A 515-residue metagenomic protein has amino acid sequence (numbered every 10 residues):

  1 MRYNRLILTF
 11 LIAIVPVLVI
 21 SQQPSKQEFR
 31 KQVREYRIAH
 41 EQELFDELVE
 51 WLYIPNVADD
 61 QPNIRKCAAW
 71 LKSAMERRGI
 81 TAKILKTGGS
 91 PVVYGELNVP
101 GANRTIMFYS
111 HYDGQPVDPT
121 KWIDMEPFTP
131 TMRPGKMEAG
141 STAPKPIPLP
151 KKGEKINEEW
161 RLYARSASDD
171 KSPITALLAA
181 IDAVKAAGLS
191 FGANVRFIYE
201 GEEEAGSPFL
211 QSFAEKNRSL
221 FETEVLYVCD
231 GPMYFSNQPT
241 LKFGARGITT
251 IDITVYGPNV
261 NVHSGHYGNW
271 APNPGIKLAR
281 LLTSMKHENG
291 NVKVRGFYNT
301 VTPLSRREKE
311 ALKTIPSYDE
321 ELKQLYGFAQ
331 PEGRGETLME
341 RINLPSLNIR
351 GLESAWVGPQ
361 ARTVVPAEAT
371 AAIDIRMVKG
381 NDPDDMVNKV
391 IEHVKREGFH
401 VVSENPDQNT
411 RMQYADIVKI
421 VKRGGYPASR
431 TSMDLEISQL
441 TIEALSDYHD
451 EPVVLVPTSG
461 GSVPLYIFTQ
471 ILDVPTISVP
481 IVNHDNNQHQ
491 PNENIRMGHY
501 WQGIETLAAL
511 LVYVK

Functional and structural regions predicted by a protein language model:
M1-S25: Bacterial Sec-dependent N-terminal signal peptides
Q23-E28, Y234, T250-D252, Y256-N494 (+1 more regions): Metal-dependent amide/peptide-bond hydrolase catalytic core, centered on the "pita-bread" metallohydrolase fold
Q23-R165, I174, A186-F191, I373: Acidic/His- and Gly-rich active-site-bordering loop/insert found across diverse amide/peptide-bond hydrolases
L85-T87, S166-D170, V454-G461: Active-site nucleophile and cofactor-binding loops and adjacent substrate-binding regions of central metabolic enzymes
N103, M125, G192, E222 (+4 more regions): Short, solvent-exposed loop/turn segments at the edges of secondary structure
E154-G244, S317, K515: Acidic/histidine-rich catalytic neighborhood of metal-dependent amide-processing enzymes
A179-A186, R280-S284, I375, A509-V512: Short glycine/serine- and small hydrophobic-enriched flexible loop segments
V195, F213, Y227, T441 (+2 more regions): Extended, hydrophobic alpha-helical segments in both membrane/secreted and soluble proteins
